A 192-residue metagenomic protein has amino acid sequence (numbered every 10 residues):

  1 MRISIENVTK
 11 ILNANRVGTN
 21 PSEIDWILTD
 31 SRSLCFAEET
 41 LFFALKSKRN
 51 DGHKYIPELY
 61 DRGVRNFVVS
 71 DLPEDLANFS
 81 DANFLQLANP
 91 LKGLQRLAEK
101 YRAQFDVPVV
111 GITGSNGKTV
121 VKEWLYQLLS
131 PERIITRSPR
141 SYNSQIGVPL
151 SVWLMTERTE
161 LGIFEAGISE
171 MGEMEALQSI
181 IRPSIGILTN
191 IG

Functional and structural regions predicted by a protein language model:
M1-R96: N-terminal leader/targeting and accessory segments in enzymes
L12, K92-G192: Phosphate-binding loop of NTP-binding sites
